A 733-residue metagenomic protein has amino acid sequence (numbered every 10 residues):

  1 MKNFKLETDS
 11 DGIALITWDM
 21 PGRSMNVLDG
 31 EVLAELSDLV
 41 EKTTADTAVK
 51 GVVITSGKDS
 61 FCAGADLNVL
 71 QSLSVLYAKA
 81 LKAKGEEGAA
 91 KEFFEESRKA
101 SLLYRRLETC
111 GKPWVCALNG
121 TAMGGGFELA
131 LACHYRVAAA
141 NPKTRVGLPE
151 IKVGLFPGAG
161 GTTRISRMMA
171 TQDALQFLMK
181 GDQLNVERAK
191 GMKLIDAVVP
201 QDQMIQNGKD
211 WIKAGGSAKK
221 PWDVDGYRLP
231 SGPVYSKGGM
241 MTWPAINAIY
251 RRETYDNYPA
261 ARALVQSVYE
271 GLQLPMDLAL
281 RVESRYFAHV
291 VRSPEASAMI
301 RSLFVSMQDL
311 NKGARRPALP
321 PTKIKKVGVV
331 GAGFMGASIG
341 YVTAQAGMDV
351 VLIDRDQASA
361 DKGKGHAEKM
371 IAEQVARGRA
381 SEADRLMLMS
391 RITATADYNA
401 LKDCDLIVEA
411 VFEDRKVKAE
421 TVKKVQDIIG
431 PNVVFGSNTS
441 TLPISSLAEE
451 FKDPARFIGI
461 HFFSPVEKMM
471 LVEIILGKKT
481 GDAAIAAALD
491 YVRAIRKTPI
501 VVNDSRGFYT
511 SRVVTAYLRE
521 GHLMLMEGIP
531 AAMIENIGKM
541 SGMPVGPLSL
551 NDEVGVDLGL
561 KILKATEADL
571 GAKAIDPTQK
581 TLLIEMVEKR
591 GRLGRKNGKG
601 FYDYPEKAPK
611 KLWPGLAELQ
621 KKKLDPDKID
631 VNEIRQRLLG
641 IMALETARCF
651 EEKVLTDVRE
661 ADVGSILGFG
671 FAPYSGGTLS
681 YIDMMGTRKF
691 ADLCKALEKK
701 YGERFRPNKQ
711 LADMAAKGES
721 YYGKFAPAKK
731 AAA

Functional and structural regions predicted by a protein language model:
M1-T55: Conserved CoA-thioester-binding segment of acyl-CoA-metabolizing enzymes
K2-F4, D9, D19-P21, L70-Y77 (+6 more regions): N-terminal glycine-rich phosphate-binding loop for ADP-containing cofactors
E31, E35, A45, K58-V75 (+1 more regions): Amphipathic alpha-helical interaction surfaces in cytosolic regulatory modules
D59-A63, M123-G124, L442-P443: Short, active-site-adjacent cap segments at secondary-structure transitions
L103-C116: Conserved catalytic cysteine-centered active-site region of acyl-thioester-dependent Claisen-condensing enzymes
C116, G120-G126: Gly/Ser-rich catalytic serine loop of serine hydrolases
G124, P142-P149: Short glycine/proline-centered loop/turn elements that form peptide/ligand docking sites
